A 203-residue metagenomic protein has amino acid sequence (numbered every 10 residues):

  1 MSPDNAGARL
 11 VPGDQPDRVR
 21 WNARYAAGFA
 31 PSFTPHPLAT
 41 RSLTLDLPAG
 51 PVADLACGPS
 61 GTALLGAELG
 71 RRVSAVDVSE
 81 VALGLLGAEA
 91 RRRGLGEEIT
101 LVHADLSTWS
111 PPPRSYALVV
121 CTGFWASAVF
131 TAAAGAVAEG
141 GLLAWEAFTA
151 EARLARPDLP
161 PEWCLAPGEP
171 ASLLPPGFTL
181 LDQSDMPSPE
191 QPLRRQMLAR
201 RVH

Functional and structural regions predicted by a protein language model:
M1-L47: Conserved class I S-adenosyl-L-methionine
P59-L69: Conserved SAM-binding loop of SAM-dependent methyltransferases across substrates and taxa, primarily the Class I
R72-D77: Conserved SAM-binding motif I beta-strand of class I
S79-V81: Conserved SAM/SAH-binding beta-strand->alpha-helix loop
G94-L106: Conserved SAM-binding strand-loop segment of SAM-dependent methyltransferases
P111-L118: A short acidic, Gly/Pro-enriched loop at the edge of an enzyme's catalytic core that lines a small-molecule cofactor
W125-A136: A short, conserved alpha-helix within the catalytic core of class I
G141-F148: Conserved beta-strand signature within the Rossmann-like core of class I S-adenosyl-L-methionine
